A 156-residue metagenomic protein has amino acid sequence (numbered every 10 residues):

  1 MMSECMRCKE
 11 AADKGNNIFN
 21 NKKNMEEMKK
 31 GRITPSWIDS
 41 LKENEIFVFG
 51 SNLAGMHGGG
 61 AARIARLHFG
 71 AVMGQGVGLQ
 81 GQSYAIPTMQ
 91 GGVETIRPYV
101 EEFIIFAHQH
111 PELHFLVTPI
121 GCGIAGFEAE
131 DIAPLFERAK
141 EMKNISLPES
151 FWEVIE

Functional and structural regions predicted by a protein language model:
M2: Residues immediately within or flanking Cys/His clusters that coordinate Zn2+ in small zinc-binding modules
C5-C8, G15-E156: Macrodomain-like recognition of ADP-ribose-binding/processing modules
